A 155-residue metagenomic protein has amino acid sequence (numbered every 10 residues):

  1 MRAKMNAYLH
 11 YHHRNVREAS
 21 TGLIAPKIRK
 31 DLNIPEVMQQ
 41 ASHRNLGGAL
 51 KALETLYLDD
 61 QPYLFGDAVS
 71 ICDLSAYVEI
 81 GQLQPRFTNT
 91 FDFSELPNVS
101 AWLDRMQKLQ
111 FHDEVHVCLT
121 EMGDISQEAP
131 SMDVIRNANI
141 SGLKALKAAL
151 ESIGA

Functional and structural regions predicted by a protein language model:
M1-Y8: Alpha-helical scaffolds flanking conserved acidic
R2, R17, H112-D113: Internal amphipathic alpha-helical segments of the cytochrome P450 catalytic fold
Y8-K108: GST-like fold's C-terminal all-alpha helical module
Y57, M106-D124: Charged/polar, low-hydrophobicity segments characteristic of intrinsically disordered regions and flexible loops
L119-A155: Acidic/histidine-enriched, glycine/proline-rich intrinsically disordered or flexible terminal extensions
